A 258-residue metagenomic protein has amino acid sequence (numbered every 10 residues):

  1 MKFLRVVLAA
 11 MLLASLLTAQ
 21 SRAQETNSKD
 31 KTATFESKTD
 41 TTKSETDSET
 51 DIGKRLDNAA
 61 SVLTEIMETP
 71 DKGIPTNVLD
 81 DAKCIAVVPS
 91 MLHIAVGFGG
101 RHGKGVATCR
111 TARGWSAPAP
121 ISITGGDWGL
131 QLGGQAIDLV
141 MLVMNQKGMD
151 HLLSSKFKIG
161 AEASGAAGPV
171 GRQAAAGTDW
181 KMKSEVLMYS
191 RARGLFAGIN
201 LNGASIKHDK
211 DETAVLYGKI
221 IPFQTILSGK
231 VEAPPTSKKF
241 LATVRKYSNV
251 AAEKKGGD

Functional and structural regions predicted by a protein language model:
M1-L8: Bacterial N-terminal signal peptides that target proteins for export
M11-A14: Repetitive helical segments and hydrophobic/amphipathic motifs
L17-A23: Sec/Tat signal peptide C-region and signal peptidase I cleavage site
Q24-D258: Small-residue-enriched, tightly packed secondary-structure blocks
